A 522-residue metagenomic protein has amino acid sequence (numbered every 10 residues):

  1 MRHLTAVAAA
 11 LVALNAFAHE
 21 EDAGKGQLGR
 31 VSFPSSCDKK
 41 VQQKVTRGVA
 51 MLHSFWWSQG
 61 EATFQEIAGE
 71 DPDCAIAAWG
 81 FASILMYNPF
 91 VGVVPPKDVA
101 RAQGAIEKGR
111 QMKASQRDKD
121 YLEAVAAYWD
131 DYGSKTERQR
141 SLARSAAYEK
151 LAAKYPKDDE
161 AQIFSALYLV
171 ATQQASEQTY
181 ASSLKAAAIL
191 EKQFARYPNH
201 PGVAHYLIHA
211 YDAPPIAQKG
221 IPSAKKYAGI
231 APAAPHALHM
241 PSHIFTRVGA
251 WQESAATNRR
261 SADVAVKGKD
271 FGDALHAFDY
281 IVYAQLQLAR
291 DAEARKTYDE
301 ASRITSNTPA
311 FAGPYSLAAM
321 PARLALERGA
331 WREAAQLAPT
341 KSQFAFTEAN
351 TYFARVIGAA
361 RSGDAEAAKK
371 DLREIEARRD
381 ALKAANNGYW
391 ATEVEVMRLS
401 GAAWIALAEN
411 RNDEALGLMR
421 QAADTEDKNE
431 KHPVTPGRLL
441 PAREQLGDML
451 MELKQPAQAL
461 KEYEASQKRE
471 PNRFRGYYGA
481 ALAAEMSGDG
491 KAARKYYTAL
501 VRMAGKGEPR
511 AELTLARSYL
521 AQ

Functional and structural regions predicted by a protein language model:
K39-R47, D73-N88, K113-G133, K157-A175 (+7 more regions): Amphipathic alpha-helical repeat scaffolds of TPR domains
M51, L85, A127, L169 (+8 more regions): Residue at a conserved register position within TPR or TPR-like alpha-solenoid repeats
G69-E70, K154, F194-R196, K226-A233 (+7 more regions): Solenoid-like repeat scaffolds
A75, A82, M86, K97-R110 (+7 more regions): TPR/TPR-like (Sel1-like) alpha-helical repeat modules
